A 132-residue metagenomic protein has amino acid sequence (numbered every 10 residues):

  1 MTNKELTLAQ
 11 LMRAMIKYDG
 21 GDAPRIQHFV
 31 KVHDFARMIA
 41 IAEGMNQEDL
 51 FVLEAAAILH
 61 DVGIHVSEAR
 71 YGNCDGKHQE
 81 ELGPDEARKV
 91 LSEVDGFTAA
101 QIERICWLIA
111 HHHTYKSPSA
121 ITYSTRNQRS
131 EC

Functional and structural regions predicted by a protein language model:
M1-R70, G76: Acidic/His-rich, divalent-metal-binding segments that scaffold phosphate/diphosphate chemistry
M45, D49-C132: Divalent metal-dependent catalytic cores for phosphoryl transfer on phosphate-bearing substrates
